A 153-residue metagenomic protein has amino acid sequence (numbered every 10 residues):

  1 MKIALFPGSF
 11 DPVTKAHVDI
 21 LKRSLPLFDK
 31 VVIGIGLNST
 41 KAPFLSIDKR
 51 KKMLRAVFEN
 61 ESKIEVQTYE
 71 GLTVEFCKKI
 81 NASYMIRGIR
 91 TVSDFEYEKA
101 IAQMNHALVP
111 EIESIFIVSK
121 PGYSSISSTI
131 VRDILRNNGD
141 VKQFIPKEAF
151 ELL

Functional and structural regions predicted by a protein language model:
M1-L153: Nucleotidyltransferase catalytic core that binds NTPs
